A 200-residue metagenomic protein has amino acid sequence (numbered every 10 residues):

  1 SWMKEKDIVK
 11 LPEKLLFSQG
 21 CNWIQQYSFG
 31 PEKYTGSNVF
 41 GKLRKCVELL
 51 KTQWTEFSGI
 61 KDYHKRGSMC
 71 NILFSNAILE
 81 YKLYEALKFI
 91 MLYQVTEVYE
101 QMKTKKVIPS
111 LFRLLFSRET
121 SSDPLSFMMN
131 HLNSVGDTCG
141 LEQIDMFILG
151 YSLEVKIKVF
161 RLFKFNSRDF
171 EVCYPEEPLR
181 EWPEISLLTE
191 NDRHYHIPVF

Functional and structural regions predicted by a protein language model:
W2-F163: Papain-like cysteine protease catalytic cores
F165-S167: A glycine-rich phosphate-binding loop feature that marks nucleotide/adenosyl-phosphate handling sites
D169-F200: Charge-dense, extended regions
